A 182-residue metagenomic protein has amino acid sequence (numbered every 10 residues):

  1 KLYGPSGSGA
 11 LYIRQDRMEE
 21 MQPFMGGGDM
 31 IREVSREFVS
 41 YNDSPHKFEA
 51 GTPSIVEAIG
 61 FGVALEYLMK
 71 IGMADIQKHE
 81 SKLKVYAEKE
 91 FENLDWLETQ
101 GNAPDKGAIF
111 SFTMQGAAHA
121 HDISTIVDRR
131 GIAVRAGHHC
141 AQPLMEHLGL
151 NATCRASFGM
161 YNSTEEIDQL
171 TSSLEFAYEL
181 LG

Functional and structural regions predicted by a protein language model:
K1-G182: Pyridoxal 5′-phosphate
